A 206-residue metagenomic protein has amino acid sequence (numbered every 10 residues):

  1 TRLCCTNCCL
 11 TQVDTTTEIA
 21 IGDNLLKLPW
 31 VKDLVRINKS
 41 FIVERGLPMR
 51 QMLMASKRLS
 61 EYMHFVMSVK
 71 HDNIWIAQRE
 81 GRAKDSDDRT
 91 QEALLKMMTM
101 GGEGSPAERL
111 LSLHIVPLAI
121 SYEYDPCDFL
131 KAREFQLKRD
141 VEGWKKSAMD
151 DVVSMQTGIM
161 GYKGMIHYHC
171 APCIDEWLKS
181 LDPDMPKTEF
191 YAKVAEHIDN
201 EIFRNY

Functional and structural regions predicted by a protein language model:
T1-I174: Soluble catalytic domains of membrane acyltransferases
P126-K131, K179-M185: Short conserved micro-motifs at the rims of enzyme active sites and ligand-binding pockets
H167, L181-Y206: C-terminal hydrophobic structural anchor segments that stabilize assembly/packing rather than catalytic chemistry
